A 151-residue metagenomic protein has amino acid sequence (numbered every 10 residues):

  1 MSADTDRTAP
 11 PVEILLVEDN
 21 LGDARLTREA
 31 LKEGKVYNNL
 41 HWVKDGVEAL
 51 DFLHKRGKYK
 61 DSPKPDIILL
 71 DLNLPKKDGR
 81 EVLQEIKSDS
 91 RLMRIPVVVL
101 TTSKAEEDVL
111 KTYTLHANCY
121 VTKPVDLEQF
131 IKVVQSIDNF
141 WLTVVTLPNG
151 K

Functional and structural regions predicted by a protein language model:
M1-L16, N20-H41, V47-L50, H54 (+3 more regions): Non-catalytic signal-transmission and effector/linker regions of two-component phosphorelay proteins
N20-D23, P75, R91, S103-E107: Negatively charged, flexible loop motifs adjacent to catalytic sites in prokaryotic signal transduction proteins
G57-P63, K87-R94, L115: Conserved phosphotransfer cores of two-component systems
D71, T101: Active-site residues of response regulator receiver
L74-K77, I86: Hydrophobic residue at a beta-alpha junction that N-caps the helix immediately following a catalytic beta-strand/loop
N118: Short, glycine/charged-rich "phosphate-handling" switch motifs in NTP-dependent and phosphotransfer domains
